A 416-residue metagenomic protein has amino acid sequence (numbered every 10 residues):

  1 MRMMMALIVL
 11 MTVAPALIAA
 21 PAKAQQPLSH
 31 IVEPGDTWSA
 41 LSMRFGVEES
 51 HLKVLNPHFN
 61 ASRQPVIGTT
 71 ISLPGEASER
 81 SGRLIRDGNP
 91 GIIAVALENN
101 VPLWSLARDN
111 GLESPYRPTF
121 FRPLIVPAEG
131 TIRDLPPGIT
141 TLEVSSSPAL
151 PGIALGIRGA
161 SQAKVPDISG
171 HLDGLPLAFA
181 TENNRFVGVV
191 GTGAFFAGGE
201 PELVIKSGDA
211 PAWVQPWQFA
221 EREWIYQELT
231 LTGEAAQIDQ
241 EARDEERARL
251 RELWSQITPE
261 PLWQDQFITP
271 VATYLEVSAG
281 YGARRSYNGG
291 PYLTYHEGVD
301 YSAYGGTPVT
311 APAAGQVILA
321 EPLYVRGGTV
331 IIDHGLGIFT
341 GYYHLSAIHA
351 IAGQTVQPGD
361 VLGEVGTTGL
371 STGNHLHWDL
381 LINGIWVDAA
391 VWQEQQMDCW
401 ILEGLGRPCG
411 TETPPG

Functional and structural regions predicted by a protein language model:
K23-I31, V47-I85, P102-T140, T181-F186 (+2 more regions): Extracellular LysM carbohydrate-binding repeats and other cell-envelope/extracellular binding modules
A24, P127-P216, E221: Cationic-aromatic interfacial patches
G35, G68, N89, F120-L124 (+3 more regions): Loop/turn positions that initiate beta-strands
V101, L112, P118-F121, V277 (+3 more regions): Conserved, short, structured surface segments that act as functional micro-motifs
G138, E221-S255, L262-Q264, S302 (+2 more regions): Acidic, glycine-rich catalytic/binding loops that coordinate metals and/or anionic ligands
P216-R326: Surface-exposed, glycine-biased beta-strand/turn segments
H296-E297, A311-H349, N374-D379: Zn2+-dependent peptidoglycan hydrolase active-site motif and core
P308-I318, A350-V365: Short, well-structured beta-strand-loop connectors
